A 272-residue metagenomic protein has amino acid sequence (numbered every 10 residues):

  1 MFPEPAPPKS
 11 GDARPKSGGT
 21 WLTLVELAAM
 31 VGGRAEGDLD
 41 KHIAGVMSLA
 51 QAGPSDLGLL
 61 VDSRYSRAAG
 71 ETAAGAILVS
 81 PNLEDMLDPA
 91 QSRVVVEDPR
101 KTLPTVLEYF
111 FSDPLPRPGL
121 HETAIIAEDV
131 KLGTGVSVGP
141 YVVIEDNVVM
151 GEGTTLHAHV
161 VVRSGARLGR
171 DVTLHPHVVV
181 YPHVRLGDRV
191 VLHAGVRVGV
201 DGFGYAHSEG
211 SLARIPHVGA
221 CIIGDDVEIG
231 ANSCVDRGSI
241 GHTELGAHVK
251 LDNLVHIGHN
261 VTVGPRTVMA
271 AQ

Functional and structural regions predicted by a protein language model:
M1-T123, V184, R189, G195-V196 (+2 more regions): Terminal amphipathic alpha-helical/low-complexity segments used for targeting or macromolecular assembly
L59, G119-A271: Structural signal for interior beta-strand "rungs" in well-ordered beta-sheet cores of soluble enzyme domains
